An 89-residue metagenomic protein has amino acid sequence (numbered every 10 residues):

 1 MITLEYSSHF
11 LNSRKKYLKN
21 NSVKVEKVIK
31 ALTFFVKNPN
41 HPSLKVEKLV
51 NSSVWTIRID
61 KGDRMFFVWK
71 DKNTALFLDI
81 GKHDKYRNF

Functional and structural regions predicted by a protein language model:
M1-L4, N12-K16, S22-V25, I59-F89: Enriched for short, Lys/Arg-rich terminal
S8, L44-E47, G81: Glycine-centered flexibility motif
H9-H41: N-terminal first-folded block
T33-R58: A short, surface-exposed loop/turn module that caps and links secondary-structure elements
